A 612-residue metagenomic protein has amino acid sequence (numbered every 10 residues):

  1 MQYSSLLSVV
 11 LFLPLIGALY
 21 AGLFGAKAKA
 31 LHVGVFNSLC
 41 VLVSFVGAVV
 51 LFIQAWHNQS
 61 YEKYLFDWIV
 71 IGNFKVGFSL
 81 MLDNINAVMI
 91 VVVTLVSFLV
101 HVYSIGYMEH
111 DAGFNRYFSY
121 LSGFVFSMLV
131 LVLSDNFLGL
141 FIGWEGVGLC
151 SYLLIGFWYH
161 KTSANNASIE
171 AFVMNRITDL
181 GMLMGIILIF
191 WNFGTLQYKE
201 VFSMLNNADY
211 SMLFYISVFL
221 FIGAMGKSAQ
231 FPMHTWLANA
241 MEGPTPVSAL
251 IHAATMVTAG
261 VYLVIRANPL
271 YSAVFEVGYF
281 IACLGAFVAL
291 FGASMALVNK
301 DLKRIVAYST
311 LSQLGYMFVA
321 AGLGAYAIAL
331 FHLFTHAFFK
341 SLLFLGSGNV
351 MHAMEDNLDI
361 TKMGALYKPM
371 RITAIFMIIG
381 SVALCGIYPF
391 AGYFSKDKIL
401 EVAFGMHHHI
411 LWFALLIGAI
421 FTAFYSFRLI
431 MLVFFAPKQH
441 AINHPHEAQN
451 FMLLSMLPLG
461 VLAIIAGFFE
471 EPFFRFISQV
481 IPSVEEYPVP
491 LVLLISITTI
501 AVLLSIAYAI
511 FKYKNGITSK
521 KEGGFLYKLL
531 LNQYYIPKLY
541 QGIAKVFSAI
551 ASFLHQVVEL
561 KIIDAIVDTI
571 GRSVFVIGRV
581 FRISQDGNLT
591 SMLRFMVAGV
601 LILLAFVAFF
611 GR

Functional and structural regions predicted by a protein language model:
M1-F12, A28-V35, K75-V92, V130-G143 (+6 more regions): Membrane-entry segments of alpha-helical transmembrane domains in multi-pass membrane proteins
M1-S8, Y20-S119, N192-Y210, F214 (+6 more regions): Transmembrane helix-loop-helix hairpins at membrane boundaries of multipass inner-membrane proteins
V41-V50, F98, I186, S496-I510: Hydrophobic core of alpha-helical transmembrane segments in multi-pass integral membrane proteins
V49, K340, I420-F427, T499-K521: Hydrophobic alpha-helical membrane-embedded segments
Y61-K75, K199-L205, K398-V402, P472-V489: Membrane-interfacial helical/loop segments at transmembrane boundaries in membrane proteins
N73, I477-P490, I517-R612: Aromatic-capped, Gly/Pro-kinked transmembrane alpha-helices
T94-L140, L149-F451, M456, L462 (+1 more regions): Hydrophobic transmembrane alpha-helices and their helix-loop junctions in integral membrane proteins
P445-Y508: Hard-cation-handling environments
